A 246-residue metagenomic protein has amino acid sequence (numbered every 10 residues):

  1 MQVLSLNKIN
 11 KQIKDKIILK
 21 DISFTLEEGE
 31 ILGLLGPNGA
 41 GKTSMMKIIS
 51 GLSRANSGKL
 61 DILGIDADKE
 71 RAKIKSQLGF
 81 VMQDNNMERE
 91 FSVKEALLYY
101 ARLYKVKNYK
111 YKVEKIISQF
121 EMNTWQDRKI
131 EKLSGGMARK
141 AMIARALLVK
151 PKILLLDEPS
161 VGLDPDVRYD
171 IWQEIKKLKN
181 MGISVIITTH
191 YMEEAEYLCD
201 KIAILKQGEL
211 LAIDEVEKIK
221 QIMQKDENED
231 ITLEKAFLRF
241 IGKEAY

Functional and structural regions predicted by a protein language model:
G58-D66, K73-I74: Conserved ABC transporter NBD signature motif
L98, R102-W125: Conserved ABC ATPase "signature" region
K129-G136: Conserved ABC ATPase signature
K150: Conserved catalytic motifs of ABC-family nucleotide-binding domains
L154-D157: Catalytic Walker B motif of ABC-type/P-loop ATPase nucleotide-binding domains
I213-D214: ABC ATPase "signature
